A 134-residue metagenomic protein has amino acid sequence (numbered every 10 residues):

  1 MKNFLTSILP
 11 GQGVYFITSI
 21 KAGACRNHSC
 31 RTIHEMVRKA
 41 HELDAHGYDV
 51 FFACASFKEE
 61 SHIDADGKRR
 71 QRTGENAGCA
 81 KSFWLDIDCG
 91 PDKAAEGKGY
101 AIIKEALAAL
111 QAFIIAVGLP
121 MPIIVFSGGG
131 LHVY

Functional and structural regions predicted by a protein language model:
M1-S82, C89-Y100: DNA replication initiation on ssDNA origins
G11-Q12, L43-Y48, A109-M121: Structural alpha-beta junctions
S82-L85, A112-Y134: Histidine-centered divalent-metal-coordination microenvironment in nucleic-acid enzymes
A94-I114: A short, contiguous, amphipathic alpha-helix enriched in charged residues
